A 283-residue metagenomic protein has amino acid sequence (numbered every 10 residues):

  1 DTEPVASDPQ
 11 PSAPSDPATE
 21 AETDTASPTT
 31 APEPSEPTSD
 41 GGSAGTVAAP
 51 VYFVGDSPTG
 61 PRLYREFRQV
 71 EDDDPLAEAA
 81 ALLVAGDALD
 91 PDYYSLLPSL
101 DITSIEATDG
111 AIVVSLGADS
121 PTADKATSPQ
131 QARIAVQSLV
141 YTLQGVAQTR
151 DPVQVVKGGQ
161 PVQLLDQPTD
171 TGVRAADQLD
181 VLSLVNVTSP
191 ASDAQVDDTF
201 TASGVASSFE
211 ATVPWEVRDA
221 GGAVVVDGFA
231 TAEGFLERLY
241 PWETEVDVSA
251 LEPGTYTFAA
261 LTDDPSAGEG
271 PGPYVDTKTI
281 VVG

Functional and structural regions predicted by a protein language model:
D1-G283: Bimodal "functional hotspot" detector
